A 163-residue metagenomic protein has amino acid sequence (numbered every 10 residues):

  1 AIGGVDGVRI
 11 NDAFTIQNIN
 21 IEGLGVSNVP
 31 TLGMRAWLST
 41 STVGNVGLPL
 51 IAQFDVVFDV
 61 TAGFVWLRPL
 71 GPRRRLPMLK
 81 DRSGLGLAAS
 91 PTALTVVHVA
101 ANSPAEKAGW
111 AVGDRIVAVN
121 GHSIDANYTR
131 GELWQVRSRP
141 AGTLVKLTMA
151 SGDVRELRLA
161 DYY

Functional and structural regions predicted by a protein language model:
A1-Y163: Pepsin/retropepsin-fold aspartyl endopeptidases
